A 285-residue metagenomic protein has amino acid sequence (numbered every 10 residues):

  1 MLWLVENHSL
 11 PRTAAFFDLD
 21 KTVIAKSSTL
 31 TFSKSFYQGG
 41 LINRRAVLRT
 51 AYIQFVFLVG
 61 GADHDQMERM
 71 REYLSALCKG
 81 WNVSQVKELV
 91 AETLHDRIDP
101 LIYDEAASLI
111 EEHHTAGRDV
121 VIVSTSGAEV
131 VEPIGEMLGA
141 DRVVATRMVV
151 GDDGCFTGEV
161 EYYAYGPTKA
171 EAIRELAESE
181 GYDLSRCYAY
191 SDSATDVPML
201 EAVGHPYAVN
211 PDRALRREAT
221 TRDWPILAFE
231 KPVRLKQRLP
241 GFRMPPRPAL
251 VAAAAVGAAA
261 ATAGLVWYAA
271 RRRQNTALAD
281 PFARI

Functional and structural regions predicted by a protein language model:
M1-D63: Active-site neighborhood of HAD-like aspartate-dependent phosphohydrolases
M1-E6, L10-R12, H95-I285: C-terminal cap/substrate-recognition subdomain and adjoining C-terminal extension of metal-dependent phosphatase-like
I24, Q66, I122-V123: Short, surface-exposed helix-loop/turn micro-motifs enriched in polar/charged residues
S28-T29, L41-E112: A metal-dependent, Asp-based hydrolase signature
